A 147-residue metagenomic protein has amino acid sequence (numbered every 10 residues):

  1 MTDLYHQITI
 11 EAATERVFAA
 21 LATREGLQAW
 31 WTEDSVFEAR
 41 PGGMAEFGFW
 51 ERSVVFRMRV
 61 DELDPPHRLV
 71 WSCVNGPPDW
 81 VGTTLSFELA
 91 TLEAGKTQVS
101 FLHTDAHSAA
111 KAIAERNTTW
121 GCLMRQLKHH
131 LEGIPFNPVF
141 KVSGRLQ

Functional and structural regions predicted by a protein language model:
M1-V36, Q147: Hydrophobic ligand-binding cavity/cleft-lining segments
D3-Q7, M44, V55, R68 (+2 more regions): Intrinsic-disorder/low-complexity, polar/charged segments enriched in Ser/Thr/Lys/Arg/Asp/Glu/Gln
I8, R57-E62, T83-T91: Hydrophobic/aromatic beta-strand elements that line small-molecule binding cavities or substrate pockets in beta-rich
A13, R52, P65-P66, L92-G95: Short strand-connecting beta-turns/loops that link adjacent beta-strands
V17-L21, L27, A45, V60 (+4 more regions): Hydrophobic pocket/interface hotspot
A29, F37-N75: Glycine-rich portal/gate segments that line the openings of hydrophobic small-molecule binding cavities
G76-H129, P138-V139: Beta-strand/loop substructures that line and gate deep hydrophobic ligand-binding cavities in soluble
H129-Q147: Short, highly charged C-terminal tails/helix-capping segments
